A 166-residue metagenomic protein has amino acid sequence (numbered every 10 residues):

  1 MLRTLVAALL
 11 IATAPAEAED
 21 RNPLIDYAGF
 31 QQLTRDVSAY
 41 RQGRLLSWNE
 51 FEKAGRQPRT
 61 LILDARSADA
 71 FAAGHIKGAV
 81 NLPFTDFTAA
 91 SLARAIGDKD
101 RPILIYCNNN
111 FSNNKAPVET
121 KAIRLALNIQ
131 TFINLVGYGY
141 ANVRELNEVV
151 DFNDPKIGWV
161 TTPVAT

Functional and structural regions predicted by a protein language model:
M1-A7: Sec-dependent signal peptide recognition, specifically the positively charged N-region followed immediately by
A7-E17: Hydrophobic h-region of N-terminal signal peptides that target proteins for export in Gram-negative bacteria
A8, R41, L61: Short, flexible active-site loop motifs that bind/organize anionic cofactors or intermediates
A16-G43, A72-I76, V80-N81, F87-T166: Rhodanese-like catalytic fold shared by cysteine-dependent sulfurtransferases and DSP/PTP-type phosphatases
Y40-A54: A short, well-structured juxtamembrane/interface segment
R56-P58, K99-D100: Residue-level preference for short coil/turn positions at secondary-structure junctions
L61-R66, A79-L82: Short hydrophobic beta-strand that contains or immediately precedes a catalytic carboxylate
